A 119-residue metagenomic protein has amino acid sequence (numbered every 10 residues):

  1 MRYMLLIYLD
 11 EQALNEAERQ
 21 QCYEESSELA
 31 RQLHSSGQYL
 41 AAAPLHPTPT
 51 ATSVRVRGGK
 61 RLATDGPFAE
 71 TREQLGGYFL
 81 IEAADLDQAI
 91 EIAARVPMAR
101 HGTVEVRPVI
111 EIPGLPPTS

Functional and structural regions predicted by a protein language model:
M1-S119: Conserved, structured core segments of small domains
